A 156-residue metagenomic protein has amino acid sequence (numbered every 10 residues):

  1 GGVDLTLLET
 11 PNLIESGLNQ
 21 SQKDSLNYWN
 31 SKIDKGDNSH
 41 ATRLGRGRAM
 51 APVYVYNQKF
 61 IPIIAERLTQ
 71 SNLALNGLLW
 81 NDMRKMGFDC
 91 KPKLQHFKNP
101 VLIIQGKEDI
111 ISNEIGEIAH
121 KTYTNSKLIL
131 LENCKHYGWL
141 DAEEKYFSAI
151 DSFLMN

Functional and structural regions predicted by a protein language model:
G1-D34: Flexible "cap/lid" loop of the alpha/beta hydrolase fold
E9-I14, G116-H120, E143-Y146: Short, glycine/charged-enriched secondary-structure capping and boundary segments
S21-P92, N99: Alpha/beta-hydrolase
G45, A49, I118, K145-S152: Alpha-helical elements of Rossmann-like donor-binding domains used by nucleotide-donor carbohydrate transfer enzymes
F97, I103-Q105: Short beta-strand/loop motif that positions the catalytic acidic residue of the alpha/beta-hydrolase fold
I110-I115: Conserved alpha/beta-hydrolase "acid-adjacent" motif
S126-N156: Catalytic active-site module of serine/aspartate enzymes centered on a nucleophile-bearing elbow/loop
